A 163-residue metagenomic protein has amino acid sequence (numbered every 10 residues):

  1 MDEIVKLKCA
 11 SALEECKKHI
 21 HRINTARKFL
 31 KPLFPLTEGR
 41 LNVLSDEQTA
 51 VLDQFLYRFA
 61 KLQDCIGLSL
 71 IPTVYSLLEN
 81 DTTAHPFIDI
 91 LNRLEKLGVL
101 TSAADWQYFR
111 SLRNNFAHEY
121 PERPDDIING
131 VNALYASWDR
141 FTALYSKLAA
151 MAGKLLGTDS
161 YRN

Functional and structural regions predicted by a protein language model:
M1-N163: Solvent-exposed interaction patches of small proteins and small membrane subunits
